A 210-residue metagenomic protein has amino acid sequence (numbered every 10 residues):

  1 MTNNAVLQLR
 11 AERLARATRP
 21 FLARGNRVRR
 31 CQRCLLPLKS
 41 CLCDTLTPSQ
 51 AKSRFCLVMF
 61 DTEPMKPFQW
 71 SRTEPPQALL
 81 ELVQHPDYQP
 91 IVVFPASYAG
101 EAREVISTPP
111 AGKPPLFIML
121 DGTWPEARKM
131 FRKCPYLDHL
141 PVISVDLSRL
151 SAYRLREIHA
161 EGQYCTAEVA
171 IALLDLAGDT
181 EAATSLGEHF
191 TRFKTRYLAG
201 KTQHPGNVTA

Functional and structural regions predicted by a protein language model:
Q8-R24: Short Cys/His-rich Zn2+-coordinating modules
A23-G25, T47-A51, H85, P109-G112: Solvent-exposed alpha-helices and their adjacent loops that cap or buttress functional pockets in soluble metabolic
R27, P37: Short metal-coordination and nucleic-acid-contact micro-motifs, chiefly zinc-binding Cys/His arrays
C31-C34: Short cysteine-rich clusters marking metal-coordination/redox-active sites
K39-T45: Short Cys/His-rich "knuckle" micro-motifs
Q50-T62, Q77: Short, intrinsically disordered, charge-balanced linker/junction segments flanking boundaries in proteins
P64-R132, Y136: S-adenosyl-L-methionine/SAH cofactor-binding core of RNA-modifying enzymes
L116, P125-A210: C-terminal folded domains that constitute the principal catalytic or ligand-binding module of multi-domain proteins
